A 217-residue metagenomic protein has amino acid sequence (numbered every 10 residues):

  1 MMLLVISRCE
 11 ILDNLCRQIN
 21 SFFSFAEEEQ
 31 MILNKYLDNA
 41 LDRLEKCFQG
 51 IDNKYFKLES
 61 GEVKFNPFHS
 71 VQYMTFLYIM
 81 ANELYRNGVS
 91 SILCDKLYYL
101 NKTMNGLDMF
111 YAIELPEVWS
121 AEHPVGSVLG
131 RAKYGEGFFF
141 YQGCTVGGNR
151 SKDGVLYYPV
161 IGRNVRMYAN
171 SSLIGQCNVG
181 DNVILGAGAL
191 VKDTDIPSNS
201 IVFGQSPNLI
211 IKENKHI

Functional and structural regions predicted by a protein language model:
M1-T103, I217: Terminal amphipathic alpha-helical/low-complexity segments used for targeting or macromolecular assembly
T103-L209: Structural signal for interior beta-strand "rungs" in well-ordered beta-sheet cores of soluble enzyme domains
F203, K212-I217: C-terminal functional extensions of proteins
